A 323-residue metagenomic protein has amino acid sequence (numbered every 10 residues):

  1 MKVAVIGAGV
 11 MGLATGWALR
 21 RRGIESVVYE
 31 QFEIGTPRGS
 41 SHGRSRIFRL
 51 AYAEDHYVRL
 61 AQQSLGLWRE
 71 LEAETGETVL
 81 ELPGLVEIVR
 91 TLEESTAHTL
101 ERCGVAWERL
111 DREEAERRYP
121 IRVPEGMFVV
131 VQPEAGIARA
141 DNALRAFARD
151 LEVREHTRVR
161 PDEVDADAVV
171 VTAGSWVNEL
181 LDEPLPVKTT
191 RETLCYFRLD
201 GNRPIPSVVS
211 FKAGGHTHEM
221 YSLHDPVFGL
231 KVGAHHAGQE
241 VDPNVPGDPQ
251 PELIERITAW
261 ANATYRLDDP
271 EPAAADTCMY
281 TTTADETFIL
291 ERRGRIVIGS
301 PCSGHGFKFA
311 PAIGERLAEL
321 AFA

Functional and structural regions predicted by a protein language model:
M1-M11: Beta1/beta-strand and adjacent pyrophosphate-binding region of the FAD-binding site in flavoprotein oxidoreductases
I6, D165-W176, G314: Short hydrophobic core segments
W17-R21, T78-L80, S175-G294: Active-site substrate-recognition segment that forms the wall of the catalytic cavity or substrate channel
R21-S40: Glycine-rich FAD pyrophosphate-binding loop
S45-R118, M127, E219-M220: Dinucleotide-binding Rossmann-like beta1-alpha1 core, especially the glycine-rich loop that anchors the ADP
A53, I296-A310: Glycine-rich phosphate/pyrophosphate-binding beta-alpha loops
V131-P161: Helical element adjacent to the flavin cofactor pocket in flavoenzyme catalytic cores
P311-A323: Internal hydrophobic alpha-helix adjacent to the cofactor/substrate pocket in enzyme cavities
